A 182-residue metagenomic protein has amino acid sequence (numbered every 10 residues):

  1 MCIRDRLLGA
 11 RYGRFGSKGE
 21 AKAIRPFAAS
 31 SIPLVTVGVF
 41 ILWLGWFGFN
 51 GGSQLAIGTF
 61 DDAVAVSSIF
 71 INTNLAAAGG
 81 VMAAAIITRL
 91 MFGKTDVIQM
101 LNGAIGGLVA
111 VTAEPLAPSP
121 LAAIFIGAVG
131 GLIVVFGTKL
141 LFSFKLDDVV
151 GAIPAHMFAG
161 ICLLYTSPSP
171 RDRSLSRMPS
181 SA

Functional and structural regions predicted by a protein language model:
M1-D5, Y165-D172: Conserved small/polar residues in nucleotide/adenosyl-binding loops
R6-R14, V39, W43-F47, G51 (+4 more regions): Transmembrane alpha-helical segments of multi-pass membrane transport proteins and ion-pumping complexes
G9-A28, K94, K139: Membrane-interfacial helix termini and the short, flexible loops that connect transmembrane helices in multi-pass
A23-L42, G151, A155-G160: Interfacial and helix-entry/exit segments of alpha-helical transmembrane bundles in multi-pass inner-membrane proteins
R25-S31, F60-N72: Interfacial loop-to-helix junctions that mark the boundaries of transmembrane helices in multi-pass membrane
G58-V66, A83-F92, V111-P118: Short juxtamembrane and helix-loop transition motifs at transmembrane-helix boundaries in membrane proteins
S67-A77, A122-G127: Structural signature of hydrophobic alpha-helical transmembrane segments
K94-N102, G106-V109, A113-G160: Extended C-terminal subregions enriched in glycine
